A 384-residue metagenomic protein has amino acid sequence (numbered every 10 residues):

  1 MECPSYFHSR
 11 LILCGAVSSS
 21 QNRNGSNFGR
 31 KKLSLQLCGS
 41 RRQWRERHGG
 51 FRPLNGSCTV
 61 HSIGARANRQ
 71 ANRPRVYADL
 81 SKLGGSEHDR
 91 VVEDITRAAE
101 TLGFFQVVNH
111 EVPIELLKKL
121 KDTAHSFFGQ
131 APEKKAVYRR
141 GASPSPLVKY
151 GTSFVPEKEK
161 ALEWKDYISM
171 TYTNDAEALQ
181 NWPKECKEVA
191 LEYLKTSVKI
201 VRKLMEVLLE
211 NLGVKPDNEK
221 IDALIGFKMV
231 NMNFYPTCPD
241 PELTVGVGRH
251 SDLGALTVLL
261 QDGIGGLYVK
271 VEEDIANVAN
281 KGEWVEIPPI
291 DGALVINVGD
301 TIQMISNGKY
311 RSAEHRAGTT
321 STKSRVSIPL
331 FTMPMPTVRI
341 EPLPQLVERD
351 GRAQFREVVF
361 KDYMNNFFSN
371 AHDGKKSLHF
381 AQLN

Functional and structural regions predicted by a protein language model:
E2-N384: Peripheral, non-catalytic segments flanking oxidoreductase cores
